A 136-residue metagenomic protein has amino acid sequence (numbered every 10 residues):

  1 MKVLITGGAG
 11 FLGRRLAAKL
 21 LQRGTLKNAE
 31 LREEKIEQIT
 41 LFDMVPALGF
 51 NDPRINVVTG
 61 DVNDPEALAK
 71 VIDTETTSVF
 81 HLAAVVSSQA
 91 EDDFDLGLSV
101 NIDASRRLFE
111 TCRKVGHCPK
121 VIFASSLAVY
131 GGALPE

Functional and structural regions predicted by a protein language model:
M1-A29: N-terminal Rossmann NAD(P)H-binding glycine-rich loop of SDR-like oxidoreductase domains
T6, F42, V79-V85, V121-L127: SDR active-site strand-loop-helix element
Q22-F42: Short mixed-charge
T40, V45-P46, N63: Adenine-nucleotide cofactor-binding loop residues
P46-R54: Short loop/helix-cap segments at secondary-structure boundaries that form the rim of catalytic
I55, T76-T77, P119: Conserved acidic residues
T59-V100, G132: NAD(P)H-binding glycine-rich loop region in Rossmannoid oxidoreductase-like domains and their noncatalytic homologs
R106-E136: Conserved Rossmann-fold NAD(P)-dependent oxidoreductase catalytic core, especially the SDR/UDP-sugar
